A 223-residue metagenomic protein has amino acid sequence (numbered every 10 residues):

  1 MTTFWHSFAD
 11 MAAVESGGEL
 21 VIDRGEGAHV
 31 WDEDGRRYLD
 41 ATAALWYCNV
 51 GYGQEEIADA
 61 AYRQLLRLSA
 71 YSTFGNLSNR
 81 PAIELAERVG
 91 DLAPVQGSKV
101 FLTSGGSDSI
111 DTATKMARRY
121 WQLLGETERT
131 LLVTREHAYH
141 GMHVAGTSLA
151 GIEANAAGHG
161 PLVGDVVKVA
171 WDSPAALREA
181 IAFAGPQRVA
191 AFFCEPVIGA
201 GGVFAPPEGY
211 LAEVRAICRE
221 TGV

Functional and structural regions predicted by a protein language model:
M1-H29, R67, N76, P81-A82: Active-site-adjacent loop/helix segments that line or gate small-molecule/cofactor pockets in enzymes
Y38, A44-L45, N49-N76, E84-S104: Glycine-rich phosphate-binding segment of PLP-dependent enzymes
T42-A43, L132: Short clusters of small/polar residues that mark proteolytic maturation junctions
Q54, S78-A82, A86, G106 (+4 more regions): Generic structural signal for well-ordered, non-membrane alpha-helical segments in soluble metabolic enzymes
E87-A190: PLP-dependent aspartate aminotransferase-fold enzymes
R188-V203: Short acidic, glycine-rich surface-loop motifs adjacent to enzyme active sites
F204-V223: Catalytic PLP-binding core of fold-type I/II PLP enzymes
